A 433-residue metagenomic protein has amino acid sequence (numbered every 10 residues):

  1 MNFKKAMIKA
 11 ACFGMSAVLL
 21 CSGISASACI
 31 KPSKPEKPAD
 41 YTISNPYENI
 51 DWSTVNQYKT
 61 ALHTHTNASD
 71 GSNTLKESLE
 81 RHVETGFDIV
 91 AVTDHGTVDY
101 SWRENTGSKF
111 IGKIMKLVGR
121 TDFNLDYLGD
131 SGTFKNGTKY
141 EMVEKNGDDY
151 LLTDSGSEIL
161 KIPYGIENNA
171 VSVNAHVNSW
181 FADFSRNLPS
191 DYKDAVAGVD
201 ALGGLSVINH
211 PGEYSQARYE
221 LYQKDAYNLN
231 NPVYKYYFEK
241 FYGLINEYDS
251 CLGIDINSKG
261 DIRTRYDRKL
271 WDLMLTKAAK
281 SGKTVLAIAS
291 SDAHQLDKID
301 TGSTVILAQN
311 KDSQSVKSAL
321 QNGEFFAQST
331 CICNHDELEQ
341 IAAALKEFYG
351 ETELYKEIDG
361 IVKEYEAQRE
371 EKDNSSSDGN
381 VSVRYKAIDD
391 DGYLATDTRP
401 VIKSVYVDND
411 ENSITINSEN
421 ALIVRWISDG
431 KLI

Functional and structural regions predicted by a protein language model:
K5-I24: Sec-dependent N-terminal signal peptides
L20-P38: Sec-dependent signal peptide cleavage junction
P32-S53, S78, G282-L286, S291-I433: C-terminal functional module detector
P38-D225, D255-W271, S290-A293: A metal-dependent hydrolase metal-coordination microenvironment
Y58, T85-G86, E158, V173-A175 (+7 more regions): Residues that flank catalytic or metal-binding motifs in active/ligand-binding sites
R103-D154, L221-Y237, I341-T396: Charged, glycine/proline-rich intrinsically disordered loops and linkers
S185-S190, D225-E247, L252, A308-Q314: Acidic, His- and aromatic-enriched active-site or binding-groove loops in soluble protein domains that engage sugars
S190-G203, V233-D249, Y266-G282, L286: Histidine/acidic residue-rich metal-binding segments in metalloenzymes
